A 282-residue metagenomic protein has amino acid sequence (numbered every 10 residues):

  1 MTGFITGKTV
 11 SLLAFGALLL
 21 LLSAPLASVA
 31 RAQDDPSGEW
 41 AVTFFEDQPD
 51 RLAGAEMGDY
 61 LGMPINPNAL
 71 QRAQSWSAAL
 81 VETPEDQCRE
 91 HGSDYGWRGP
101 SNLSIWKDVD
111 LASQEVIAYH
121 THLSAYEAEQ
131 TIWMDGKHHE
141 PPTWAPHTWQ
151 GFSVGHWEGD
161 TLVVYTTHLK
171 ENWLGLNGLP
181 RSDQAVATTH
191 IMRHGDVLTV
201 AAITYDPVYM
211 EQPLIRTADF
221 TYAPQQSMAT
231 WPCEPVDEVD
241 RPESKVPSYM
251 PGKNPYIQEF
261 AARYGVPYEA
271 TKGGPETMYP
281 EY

Functional and structural regions predicted by a protein language model:
M1-A17: Bacterial N-terminal signal peptides that target proteins for export
L20-V29: C-terminal segment of classical bacterial N-terminal signal peptides
R31-Y282: PEST-like low-complexity, intrinsically disordered acidic/proline/serine-rich tracts that flank trafficking/processing
